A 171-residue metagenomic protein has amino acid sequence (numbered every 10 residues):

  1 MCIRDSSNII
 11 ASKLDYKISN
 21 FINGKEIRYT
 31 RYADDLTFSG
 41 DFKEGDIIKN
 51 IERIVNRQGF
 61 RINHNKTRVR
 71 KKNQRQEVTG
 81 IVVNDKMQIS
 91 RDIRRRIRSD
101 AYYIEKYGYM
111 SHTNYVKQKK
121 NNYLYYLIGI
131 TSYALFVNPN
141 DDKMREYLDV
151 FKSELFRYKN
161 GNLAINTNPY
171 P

Functional and structural regions predicted by a protein language model:
M1-S6: Conserved small/polar residues in nucleotide/adenosyl-binding loops
I9-Y16, N20, D41-P171: Right-hand nucleic-acid polymerase module
R28-R31: Short beta-strand
